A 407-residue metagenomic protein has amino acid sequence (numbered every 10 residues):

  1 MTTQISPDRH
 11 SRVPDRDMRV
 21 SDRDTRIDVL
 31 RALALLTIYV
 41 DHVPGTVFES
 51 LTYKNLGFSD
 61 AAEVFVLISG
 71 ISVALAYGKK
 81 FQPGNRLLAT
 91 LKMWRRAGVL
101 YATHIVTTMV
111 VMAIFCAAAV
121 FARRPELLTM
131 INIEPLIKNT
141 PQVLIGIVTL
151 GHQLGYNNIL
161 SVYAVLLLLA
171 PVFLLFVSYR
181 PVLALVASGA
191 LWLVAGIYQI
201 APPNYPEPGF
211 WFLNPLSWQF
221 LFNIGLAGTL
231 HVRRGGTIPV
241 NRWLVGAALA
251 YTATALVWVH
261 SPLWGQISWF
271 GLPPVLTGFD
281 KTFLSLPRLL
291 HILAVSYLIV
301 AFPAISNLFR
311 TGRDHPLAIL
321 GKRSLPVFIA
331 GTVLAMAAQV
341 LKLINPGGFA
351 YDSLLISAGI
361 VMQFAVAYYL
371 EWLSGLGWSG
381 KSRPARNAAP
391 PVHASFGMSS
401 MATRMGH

Functional and structural regions predicted by a protein language model:
T2-H407: Alpha-helical transmembrane segments and their immediate juxtamembrane cytosolic regions
